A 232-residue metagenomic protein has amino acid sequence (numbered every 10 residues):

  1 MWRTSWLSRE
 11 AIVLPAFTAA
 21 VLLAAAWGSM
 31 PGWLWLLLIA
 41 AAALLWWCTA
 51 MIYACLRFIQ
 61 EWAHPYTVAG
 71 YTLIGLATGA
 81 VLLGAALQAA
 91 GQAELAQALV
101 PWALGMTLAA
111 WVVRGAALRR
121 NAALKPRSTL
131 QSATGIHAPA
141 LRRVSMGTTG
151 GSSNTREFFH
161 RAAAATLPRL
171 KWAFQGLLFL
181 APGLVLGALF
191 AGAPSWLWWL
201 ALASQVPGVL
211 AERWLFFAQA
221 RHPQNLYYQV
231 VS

Functional and structural regions predicted by a protein language model:
T4-S5, I12, A20-V209: Long, contiguous internal "core" modules enriched in hydrophobic/ aromatic residues
L197-S232: C-terminal structured interaction module
